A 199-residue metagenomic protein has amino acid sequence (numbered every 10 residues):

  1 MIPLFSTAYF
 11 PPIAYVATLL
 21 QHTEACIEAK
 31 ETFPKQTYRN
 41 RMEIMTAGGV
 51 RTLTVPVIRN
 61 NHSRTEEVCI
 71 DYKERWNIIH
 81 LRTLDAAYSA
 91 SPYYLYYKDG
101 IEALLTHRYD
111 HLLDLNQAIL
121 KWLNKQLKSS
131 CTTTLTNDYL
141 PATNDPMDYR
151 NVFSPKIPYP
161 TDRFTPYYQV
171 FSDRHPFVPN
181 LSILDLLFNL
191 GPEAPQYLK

Functional and structural regions predicted by a protein language model:
M1-K199: Residues lining hydrophobic/aromatic ligand-binding pockets adjacent to catalytic sites
